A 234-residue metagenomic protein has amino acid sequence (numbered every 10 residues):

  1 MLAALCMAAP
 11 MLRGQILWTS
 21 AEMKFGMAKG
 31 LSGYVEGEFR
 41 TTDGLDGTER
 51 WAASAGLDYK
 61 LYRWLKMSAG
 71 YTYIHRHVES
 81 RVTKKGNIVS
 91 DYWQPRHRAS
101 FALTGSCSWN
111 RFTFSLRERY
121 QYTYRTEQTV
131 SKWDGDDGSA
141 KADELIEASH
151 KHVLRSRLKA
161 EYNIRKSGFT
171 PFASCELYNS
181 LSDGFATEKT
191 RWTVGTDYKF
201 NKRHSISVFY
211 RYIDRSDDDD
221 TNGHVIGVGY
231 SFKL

Functional and structural regions predicted by a protein language model:
M1-T19, M23, L234: Bacterial Sec-dependent N-terminal signal peptides
R13-E79: Start-of-domain marker
Q15-T19, E49-W51, P95-A99, A148-L154 (+2 more regions): Residues that define the transmembrane beta-barrel architecture of outer-membrane proteins
A21-F25, A55-Y59, F101-C107, E118-Y120 (+3 more regions): Residues on the lipid-exposed face of transmembrane beta-strands in outer-membrane beta-barrel proteins
G30-V35, W64-A69, N110-F114, K166-T170 (+1 more regions): Repeated loop/turn-to-beta-strand initiation elements of outer-membrane beta-barrel proteins
V35, A69, L103, L116-E118 (+4 more regions): Membrane-embedded beta-strand positions of outer-membrane beta-barrel proteins
F39-D43, K85-S90, A140-I146, Y178-S182 (+1 more regions): Extracellular loop and loop/strand-boundary signature of outer-membrane beta-barrel proteins
D43, E49, K60, W64-T126 (+2 more regions): Outer-membrane beta-barrel translocator/channel fold
